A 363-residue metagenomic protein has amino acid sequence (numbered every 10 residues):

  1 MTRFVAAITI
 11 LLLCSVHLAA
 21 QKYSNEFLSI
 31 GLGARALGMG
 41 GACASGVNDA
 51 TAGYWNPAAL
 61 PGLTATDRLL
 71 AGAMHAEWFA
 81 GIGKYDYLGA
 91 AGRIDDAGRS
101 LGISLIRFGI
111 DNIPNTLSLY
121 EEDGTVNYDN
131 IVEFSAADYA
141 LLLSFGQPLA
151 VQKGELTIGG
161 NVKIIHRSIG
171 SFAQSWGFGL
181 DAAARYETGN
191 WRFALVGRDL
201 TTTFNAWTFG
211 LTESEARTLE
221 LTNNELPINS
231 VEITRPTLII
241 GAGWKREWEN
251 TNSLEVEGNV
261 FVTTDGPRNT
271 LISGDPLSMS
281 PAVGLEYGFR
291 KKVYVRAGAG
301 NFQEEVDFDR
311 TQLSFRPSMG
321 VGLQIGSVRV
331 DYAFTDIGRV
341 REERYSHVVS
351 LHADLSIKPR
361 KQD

Functional and structural regions predicted by a protein language model:
M1-V5: Positively charged n-region of N-terminal signal peptides that target proteins for export
A6-S15: Bacterial N-terminal signal peptides
V16-A20: Sec/Tat signal peptide C-region and signal peptidase I cleavage site
Q21-D363: Subset of outer-membrane beta-barrel
